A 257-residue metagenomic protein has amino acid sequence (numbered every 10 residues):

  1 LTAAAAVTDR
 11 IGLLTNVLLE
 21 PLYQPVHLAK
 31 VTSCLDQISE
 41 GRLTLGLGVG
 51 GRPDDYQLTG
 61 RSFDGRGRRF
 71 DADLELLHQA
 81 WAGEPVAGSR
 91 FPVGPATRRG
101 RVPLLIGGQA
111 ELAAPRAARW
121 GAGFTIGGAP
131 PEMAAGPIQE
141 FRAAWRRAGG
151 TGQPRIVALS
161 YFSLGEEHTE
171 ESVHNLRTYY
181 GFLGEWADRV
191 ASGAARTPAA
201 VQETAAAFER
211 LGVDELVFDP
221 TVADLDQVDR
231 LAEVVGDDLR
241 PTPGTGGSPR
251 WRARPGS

Functional and structural regions predicted by a protein language model:
L1-S257: Active-site-adjacent structural elements that line small-molecule/cofactor binding pockets in enzymes
